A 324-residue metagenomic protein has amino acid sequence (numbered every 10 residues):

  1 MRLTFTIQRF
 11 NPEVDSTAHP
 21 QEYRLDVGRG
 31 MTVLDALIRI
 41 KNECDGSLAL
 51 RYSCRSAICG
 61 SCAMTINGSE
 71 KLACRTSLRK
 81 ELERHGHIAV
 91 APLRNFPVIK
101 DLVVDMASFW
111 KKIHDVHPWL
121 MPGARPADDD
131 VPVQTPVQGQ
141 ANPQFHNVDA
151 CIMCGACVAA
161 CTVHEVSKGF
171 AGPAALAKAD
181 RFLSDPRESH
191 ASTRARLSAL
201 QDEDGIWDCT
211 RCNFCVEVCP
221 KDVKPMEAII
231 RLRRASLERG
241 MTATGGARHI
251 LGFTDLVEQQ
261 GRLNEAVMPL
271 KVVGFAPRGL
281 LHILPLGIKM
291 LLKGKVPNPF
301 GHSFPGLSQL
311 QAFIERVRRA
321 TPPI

Functional and structural regions predicted by a protein language model:
M1-E22: Eukaryote-biased recognition of intrinsically disordered, low-complexity regulatory segments
Q8, D26, I66-S69: Short strand-turn-strand beta-turns centered on an Asx-Gly dipeptide
P20-T32: Short, contiguous acidic and Ser/Thr-rich linear segments
L25-V27, A49-Y52: A cross-kingdom feature strongest in bacterial/archaeal respiratory oxidoreductases
M31-G46, I88-I324: Ferredoxin-type iron-sulfur electron-transfer modules in oxidoreductases and energy-metabolism complexes
C54-A63, E258: Short, structured protein-protein interaction patches enriched in aromatics and acidic/basic residues, typified by
I66-V90: Glycine-rich phosphate/adenylate-binding loop and adjacent beta-alpha elements of nucleotide- or dinucleotide-binding
